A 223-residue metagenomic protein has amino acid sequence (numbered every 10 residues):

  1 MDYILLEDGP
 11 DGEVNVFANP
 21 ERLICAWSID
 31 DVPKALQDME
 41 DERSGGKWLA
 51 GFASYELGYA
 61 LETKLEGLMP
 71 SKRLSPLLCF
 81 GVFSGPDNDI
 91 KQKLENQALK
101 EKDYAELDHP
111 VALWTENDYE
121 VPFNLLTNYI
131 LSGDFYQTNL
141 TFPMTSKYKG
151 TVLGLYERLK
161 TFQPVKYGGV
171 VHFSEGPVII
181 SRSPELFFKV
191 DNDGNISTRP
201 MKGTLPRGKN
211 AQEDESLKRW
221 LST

Functional and structural regions predicted by a protein language model:
M1-T223: Extended alpha-helical targeting/anchoring segments, especially N-terminal organellar/secretory targeting helices
